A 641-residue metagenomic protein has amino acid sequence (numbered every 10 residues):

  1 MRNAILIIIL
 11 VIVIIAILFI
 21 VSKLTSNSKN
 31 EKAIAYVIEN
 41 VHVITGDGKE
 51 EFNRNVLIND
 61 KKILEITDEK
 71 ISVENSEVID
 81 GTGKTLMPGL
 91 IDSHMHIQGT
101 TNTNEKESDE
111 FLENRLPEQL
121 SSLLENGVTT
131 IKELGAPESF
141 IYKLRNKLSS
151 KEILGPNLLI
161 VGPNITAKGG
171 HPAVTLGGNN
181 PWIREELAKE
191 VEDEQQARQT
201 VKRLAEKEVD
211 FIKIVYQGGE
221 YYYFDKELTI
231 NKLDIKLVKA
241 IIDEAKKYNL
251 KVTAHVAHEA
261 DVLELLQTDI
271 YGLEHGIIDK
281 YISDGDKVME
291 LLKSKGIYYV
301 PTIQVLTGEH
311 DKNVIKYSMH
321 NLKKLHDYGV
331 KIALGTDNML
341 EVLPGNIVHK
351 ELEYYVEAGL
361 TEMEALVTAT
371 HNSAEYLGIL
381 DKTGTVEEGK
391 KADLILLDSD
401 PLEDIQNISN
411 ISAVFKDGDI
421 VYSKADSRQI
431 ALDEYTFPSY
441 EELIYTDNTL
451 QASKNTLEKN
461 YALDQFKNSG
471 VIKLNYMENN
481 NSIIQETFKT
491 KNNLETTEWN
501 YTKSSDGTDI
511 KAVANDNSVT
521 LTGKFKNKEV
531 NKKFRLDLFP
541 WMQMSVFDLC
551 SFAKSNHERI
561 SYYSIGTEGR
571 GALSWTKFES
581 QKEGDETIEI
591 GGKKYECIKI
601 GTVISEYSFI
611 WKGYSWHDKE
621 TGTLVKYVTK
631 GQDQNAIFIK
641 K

Functional and structural regions predicted by a protein language model:
S28, I34, V43, D47-M87: Histidine-rich, glycine-flanked metal-binding segment
Y36, S72-E113, P117, S121-L124 (+1 more regions): Replace "His-x-His-based motif
V41, E375, E388-R428: C-terminal cap of metal-dependent C-N hydrolases
E105-L154, L187-D210, D243: Alpha-helical scaffold segments that flank or form the walls of functional sites
L116-I141, G155-P163, V209-Y222, K251 (+3 more regions): Divalent metal-dependent hydrolysis catalytic cores, especially in the metallo-beta-lactamase
Y221-K316, A333, M339-L340, G359 (+2 more regions): Active-site core of metal-dependent hydrolases
Y317-L397: His/Asp/Glu-enriched, well-ordered alpha-helical/loop segment that forms or immediately abuts the divalent-metal
I430-D516, S561-K641: Acidic, serine/threonine-rich low-complexity disordered tracts
